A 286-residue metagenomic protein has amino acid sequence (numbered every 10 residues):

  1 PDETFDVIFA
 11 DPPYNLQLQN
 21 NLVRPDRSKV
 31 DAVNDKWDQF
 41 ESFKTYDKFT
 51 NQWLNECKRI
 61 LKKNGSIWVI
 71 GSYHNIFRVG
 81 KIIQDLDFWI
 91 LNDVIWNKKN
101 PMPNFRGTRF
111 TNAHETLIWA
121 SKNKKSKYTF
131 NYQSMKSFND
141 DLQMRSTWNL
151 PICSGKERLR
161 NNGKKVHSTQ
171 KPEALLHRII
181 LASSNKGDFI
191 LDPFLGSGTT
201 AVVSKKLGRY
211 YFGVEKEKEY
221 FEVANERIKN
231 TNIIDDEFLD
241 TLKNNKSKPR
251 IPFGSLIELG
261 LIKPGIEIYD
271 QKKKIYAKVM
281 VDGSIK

Functional and structural regions predicted by a protein language model:
P1-V223: Core catalytic lobe of class I
N225-G260: S-adenosyl-L-methionine
G254-K286: C-terminal accessory/binding modules appended to enzymatic or scaffolding proteins
